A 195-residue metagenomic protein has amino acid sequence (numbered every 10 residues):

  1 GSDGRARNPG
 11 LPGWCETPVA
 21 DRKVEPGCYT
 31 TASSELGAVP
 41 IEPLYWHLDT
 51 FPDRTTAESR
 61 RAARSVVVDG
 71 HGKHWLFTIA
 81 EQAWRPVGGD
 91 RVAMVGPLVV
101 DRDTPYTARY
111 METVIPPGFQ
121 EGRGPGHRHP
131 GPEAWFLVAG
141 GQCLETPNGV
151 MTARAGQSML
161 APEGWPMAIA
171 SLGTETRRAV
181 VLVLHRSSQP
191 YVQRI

Functional and structural regions predicted by a protein language model:
G1-F136, G141-I195: Jelly-roll (double-stranded beta-helix
